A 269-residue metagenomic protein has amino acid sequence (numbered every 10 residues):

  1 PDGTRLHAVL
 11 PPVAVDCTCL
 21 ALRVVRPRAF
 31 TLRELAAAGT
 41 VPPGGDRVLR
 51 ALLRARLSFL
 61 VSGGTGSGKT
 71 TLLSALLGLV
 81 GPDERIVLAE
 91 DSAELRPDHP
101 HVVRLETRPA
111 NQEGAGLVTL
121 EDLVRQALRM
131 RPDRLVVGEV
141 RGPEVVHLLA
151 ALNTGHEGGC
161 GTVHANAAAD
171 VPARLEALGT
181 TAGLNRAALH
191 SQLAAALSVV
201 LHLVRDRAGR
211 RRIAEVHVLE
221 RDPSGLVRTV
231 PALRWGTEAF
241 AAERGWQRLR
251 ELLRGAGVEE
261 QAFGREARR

Functional and structural regions predicted by a protein language model:
P1-A55: P-loop NTP-binding catalytic core
R26-A37, S74-R125, V171-L175: P-loop NTPase switch/communication element
S58: Walker A (P-loop) ATP-phosphate-binding motif of ABC ATPase nucleotide-binding domains
V61: Hydrophobic anchor at the beta1->P-loop junction of P-loop NTPases
G66: Walker A (P-loop) phosphate-binding loop of P-loop NTPases
K69: Conserved lysine of the Walker
E90, L95-P100, A127-R221: Conserved P-loop NTPase nucleotide-binding/switch module
A208-R269: NTP-binding/hydrolysis catalytic cores, primarily Walker-type P-loop NTPases
